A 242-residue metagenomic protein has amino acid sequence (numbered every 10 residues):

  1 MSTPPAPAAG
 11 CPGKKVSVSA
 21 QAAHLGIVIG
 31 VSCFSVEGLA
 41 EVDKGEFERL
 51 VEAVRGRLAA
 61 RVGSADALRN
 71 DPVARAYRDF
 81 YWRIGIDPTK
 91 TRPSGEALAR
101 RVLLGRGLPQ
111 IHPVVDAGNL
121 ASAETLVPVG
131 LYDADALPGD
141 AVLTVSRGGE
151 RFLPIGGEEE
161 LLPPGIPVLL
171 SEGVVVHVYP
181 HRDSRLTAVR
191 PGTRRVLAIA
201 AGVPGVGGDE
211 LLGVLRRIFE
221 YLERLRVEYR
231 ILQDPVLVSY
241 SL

Functional and structural regions predicted by a protein language model:
S2-L242: Charge-biased, low-complexity intrinsically disordered regions
